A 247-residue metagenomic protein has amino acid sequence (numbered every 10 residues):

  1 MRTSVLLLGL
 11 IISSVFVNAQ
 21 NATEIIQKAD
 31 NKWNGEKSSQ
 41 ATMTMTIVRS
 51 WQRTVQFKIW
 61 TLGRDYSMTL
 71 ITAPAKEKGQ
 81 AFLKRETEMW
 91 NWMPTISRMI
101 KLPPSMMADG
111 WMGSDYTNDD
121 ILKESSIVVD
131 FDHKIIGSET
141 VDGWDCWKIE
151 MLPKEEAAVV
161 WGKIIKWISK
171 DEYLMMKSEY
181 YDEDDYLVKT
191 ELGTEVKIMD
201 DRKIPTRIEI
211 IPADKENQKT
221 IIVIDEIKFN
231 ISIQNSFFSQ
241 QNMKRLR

Functional and structural regions predicted by a protein language model:
M1-V5: Positively charged n-region of N-terminal signal peptides that target proteins for export
L7-S14: Bacterial N-terminal signal peptides
V15-A19: Sec/Tat signal peptide C-region and signal peptidase I cleavage site
N21-T95: N-terminal mature ectodomain segment of secretory-pathway/periplasmic proteins
E24, L122-K134, D185-T190: A short, amphipathic edge element
A41, S67-I71, M89-M93, M99-K101 (+4 more regions): Short hydrophobic/aromatic-rich beta-strand segments that constitute the beta-sheet cores of beta-sandwich/beta-barrel
P94-K123: Acidic/charged, solvent-exposed loop-and-adjacent secondary-structure segments enriched in E/D, K/R, S/T, and G/P
L122, D142-Q240: Gly/Pro-enriched, hydrophobic low-complexity segments that function as extracytoplasmic propeptides/linkers
